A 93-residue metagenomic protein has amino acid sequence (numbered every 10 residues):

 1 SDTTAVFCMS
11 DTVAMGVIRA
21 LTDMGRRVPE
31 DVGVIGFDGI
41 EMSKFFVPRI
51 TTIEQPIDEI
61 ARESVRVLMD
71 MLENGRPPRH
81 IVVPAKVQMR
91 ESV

Functional and structural regions predicted by a protein language model:
S1-V93: Flexible loop/turn connectors
